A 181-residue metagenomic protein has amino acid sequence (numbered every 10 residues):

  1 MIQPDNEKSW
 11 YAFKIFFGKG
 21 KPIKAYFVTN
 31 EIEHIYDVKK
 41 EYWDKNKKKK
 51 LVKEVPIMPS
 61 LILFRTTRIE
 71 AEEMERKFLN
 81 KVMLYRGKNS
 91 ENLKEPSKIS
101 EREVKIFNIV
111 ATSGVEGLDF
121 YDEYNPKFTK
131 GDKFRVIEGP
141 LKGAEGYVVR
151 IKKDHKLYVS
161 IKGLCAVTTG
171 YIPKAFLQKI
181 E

Functional and structural regions predicted by a protein language model:
M1-K133, Y158, G163-Q178: Acidic-enriched and Gly/Ser
M58, I151-K153: Structural motif
F128, I137-A144: Short coil-to-beta-strand transition motifs
G143-I151: Short beta-strand-centered aromatic/proline hotspots
A144, H155, T168: Residue-level signal for beta-strand positions within conserved beta-sheet cores that form or flank
